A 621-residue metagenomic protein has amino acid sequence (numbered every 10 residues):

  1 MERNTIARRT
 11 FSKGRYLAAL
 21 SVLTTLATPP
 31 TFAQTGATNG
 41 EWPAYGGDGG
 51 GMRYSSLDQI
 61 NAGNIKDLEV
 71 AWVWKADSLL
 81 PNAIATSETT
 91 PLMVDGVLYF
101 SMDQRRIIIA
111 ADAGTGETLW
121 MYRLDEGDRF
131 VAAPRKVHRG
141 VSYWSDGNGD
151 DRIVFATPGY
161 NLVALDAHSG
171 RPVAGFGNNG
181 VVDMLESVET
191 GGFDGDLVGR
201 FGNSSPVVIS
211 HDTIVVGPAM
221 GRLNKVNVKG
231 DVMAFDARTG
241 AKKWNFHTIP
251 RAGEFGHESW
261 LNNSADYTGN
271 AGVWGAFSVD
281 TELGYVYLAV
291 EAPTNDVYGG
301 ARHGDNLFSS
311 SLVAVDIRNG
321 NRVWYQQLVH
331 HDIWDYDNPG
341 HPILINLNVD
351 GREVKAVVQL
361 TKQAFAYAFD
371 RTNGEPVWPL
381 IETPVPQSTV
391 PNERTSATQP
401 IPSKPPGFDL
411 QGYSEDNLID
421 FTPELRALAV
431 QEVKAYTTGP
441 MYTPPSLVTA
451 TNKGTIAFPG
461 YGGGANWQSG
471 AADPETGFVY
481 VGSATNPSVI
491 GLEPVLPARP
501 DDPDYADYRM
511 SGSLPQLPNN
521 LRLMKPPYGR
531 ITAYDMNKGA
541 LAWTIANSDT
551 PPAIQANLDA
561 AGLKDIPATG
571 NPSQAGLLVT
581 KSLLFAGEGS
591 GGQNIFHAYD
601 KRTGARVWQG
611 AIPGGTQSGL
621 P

Functional and structural regions predicted by a protein language model:
E2-A18: Bacterial N-terminal signal peptides that target proteins for export
L17-T28: Bacterial N-terminal signal peptides
P29-A33: Sec/Tat signal peptide C-region and signal peptidase I cleavage site
Q34-L79, P91-M93: Mature N-terminal segment immediately following signal peptide/propeptide cleavage in secreted/periplasmic
W42-G46, I84-D103, I107, A133-N161 (+13 more regions): Repeat-blade elements of multi-bladed beta-propeller folds
M52-I60, Y160-V163, L307, P518-P526: Short aromatic-glycine motifs in intrinsically disordered, low-complexity regions
N64-D77, I108-A132, G147-G149, L162-L197 (+8 more regions): Extracytoplasmic/lumenal domain signature
Q399, S403-N486, R530-A533: Long, low-complexity segments enriched in small/aliphatic residues
